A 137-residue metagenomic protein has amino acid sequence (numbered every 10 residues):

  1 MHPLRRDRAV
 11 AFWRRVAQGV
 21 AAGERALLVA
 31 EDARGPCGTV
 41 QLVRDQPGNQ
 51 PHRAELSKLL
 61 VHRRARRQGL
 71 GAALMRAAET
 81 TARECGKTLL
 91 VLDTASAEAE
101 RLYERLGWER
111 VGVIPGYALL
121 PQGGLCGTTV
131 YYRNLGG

Functional and structural regions predicted by a protein language model:
M1-K58, H62, M75-A77, T81 (+1 more regions): Acetyl-CoA-dependent GNAT
R25, C126-V130: Short hydrophobic/aromatic beta-strand or adjacent loop that forms the aromatic wall/cage of a ligand/substrate-binding
H62-R64, Q68: Active-site acidic-Proline motif in GNAT/NAT acetyltransferases
Q68, A72, R76: Residues forming the Rossmann-fold NAD(P)(H) cofactor-binding site
M75, A82-A95: Conserved GNAT acetyl-CoA-binding A-motif
V91-D93, E100, E104, E109-C126: Conserved catalytic-core motifs of GNAT/GCN5-like acyltransferases
